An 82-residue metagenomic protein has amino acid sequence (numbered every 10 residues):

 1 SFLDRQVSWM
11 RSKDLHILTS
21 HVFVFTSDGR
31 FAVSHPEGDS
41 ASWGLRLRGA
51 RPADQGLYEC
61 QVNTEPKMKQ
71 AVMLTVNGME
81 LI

Functional and structural regions predicted by a protein language model:
F2-A32, M73-T75: N-terminal V-set
S8, L15, A53, L57-E80: Extracellular/luminal immunoglobulin-like beta-sandwich modules
H16, V22-L57, T64-P66: Extracellular beta-strand/loop-rich beta-sandwich domains predominantly from IgSF
F31, E80-L81: Active-site/binding-pocket entry motifs
